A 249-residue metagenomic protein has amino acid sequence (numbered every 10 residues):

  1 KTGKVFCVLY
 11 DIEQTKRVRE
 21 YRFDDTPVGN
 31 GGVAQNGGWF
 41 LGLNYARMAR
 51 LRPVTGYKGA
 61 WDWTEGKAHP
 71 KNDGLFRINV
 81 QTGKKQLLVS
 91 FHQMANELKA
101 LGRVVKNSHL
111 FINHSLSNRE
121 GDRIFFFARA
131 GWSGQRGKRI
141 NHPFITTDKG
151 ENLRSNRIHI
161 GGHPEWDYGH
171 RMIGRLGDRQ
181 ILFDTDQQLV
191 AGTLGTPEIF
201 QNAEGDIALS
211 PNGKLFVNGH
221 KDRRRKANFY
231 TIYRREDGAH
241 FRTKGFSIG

Functional and structural regions predicted by a protein language model:
K1-T2, N30-W39, L43-N44, H114-I124 (+2 more regions): Blade-terminus and WD-like Trp-Asp/Gly-His loop motifs, strongest in beta-propeller folds
T2-G74, L87-V104: Asp-box/WD-like beta-propeller blade repeats and closely related beta-sheet repeat scaffolds
G3-L9, R50-R52, K71-F76, S133-F144 (+2 more regions): Structural motif
D11-T15, N79-G83, T147-G150, T185-Q188 (+1 more regions): Short loop/turn segments that connect beta-strands within beta-propeller blades
K85-N107, L194-I199, K244-G249: Surface-exposed loop and turn segments in beta-propeller and other repeat-based domains that flank or scaffold
N107-F183: Beta-propeller domains
R157-G162, L194-I207, G238-G249: Conserved blade-ending motifs and adjacent loop-strand segments that build the rim/top face of beta-propeller domains
R179, P197-A239: Loop/turn-rich, solvent-exposed surfaces of beta-rich toroidal or solenoidal domains
